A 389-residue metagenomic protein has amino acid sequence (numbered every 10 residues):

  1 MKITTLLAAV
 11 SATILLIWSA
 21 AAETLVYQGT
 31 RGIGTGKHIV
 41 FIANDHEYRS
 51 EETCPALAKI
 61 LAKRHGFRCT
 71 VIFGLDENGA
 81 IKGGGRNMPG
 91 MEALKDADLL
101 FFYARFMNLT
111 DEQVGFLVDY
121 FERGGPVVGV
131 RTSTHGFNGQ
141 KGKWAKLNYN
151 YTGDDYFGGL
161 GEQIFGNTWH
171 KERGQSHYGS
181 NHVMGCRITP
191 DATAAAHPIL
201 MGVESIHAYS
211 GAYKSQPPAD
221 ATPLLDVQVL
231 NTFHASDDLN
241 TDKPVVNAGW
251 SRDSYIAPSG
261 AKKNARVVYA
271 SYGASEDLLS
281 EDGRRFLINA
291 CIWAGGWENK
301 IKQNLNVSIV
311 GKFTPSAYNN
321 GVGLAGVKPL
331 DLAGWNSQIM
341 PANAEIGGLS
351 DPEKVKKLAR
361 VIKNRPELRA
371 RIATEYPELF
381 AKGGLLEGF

Functional and structural regions predicted by a protein language model:
M1-L6: Positively charged n-region of N-terminal signal peptides that target proteins for export
A8-W18: Bacterial N-terminal signal peptides
A22-G34, E52-T53, K63-R64, E92 (+1 more regions): Extracellular ligand-binding/catalytic regions of CAZymes and related secreted enzymes and adhesion modules
T24-L25, A62, R68, K82-G85 (+2 more regions): Catalytic beta-strand/loop cores that center a nucleophilic Ser/Cys/Thr and support acyl-enzyme chemistry
Y27-Q28, H38-I42, H46-F137: Helical hinge/lid and interdomain linker segments adjacent to catalytic or ligand-binding clefts that mediate domain
V40, V128, T222-L224, V268-A270: Hydrophobic/aromatic beta-strand patches that form the interior of the parallel beta-sheet core in alpha/beta enzyme
H46-E47, M107, T134-G136, S205 (+3 more regions): Short, solvent-exposed loop/turn segments at secondary-structure junctions
A93, F102, M107-P198: A glycine-rich, often tryptophan-bearing local segment used as a flexible ligand/cofactor-contacting loop or short
